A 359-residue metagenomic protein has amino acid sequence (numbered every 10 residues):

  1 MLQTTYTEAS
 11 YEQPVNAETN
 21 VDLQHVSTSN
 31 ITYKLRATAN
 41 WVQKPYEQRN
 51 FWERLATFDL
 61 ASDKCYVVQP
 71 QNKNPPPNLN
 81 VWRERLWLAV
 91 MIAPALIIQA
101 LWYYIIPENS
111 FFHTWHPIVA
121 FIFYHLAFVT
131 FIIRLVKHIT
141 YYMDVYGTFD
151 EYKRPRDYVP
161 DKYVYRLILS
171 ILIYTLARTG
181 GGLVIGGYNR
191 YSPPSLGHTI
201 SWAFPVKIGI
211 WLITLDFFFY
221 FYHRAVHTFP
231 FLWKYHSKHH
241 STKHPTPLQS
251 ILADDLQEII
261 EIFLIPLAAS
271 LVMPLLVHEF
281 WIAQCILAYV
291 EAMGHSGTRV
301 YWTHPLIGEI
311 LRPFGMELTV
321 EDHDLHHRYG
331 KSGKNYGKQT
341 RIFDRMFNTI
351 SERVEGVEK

Functional and structural regions predicted by a protein language model:
M1-S237, S241-S270, N335-K359: Non-catalytic, topology-defining segments of multipass membrane proteins
P274-I342: Functionally important transmembrane alpha-helices
